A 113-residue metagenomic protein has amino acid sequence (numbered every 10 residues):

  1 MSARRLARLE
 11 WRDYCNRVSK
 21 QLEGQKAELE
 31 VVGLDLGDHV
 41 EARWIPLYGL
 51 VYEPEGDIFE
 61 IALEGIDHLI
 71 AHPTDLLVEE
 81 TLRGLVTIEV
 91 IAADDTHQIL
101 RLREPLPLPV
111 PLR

Functional and structural regions predicted by a protein language model:
M1, L29, L112-R113: Mixed-charge (acidic/basic) macromolecular-recognition segments
S2-E23: N-terminal leader/targeting segments and the immediate start of mature chains
E23-V32: A short, Trp-centered hydrophobic/proline-enriched beta-strand micro-motif
E30, A62-E64, L100: Extended, low-complexity, amphipathic alpha-helical coiled-coil/linker regions that act as scaffolds and localization
V32-L34, G65-I66, I91-D95: Short, flexible beta-strand-to-coil junctions
L36-P46: Short coil-to-beta-strand transition motifs
P46-T87: Amphipathic protein-protein interaction modules
H72-R113: Helix-rich interaction surfaces within compact, conserved domain-sized segments that mediate assembly or partner
